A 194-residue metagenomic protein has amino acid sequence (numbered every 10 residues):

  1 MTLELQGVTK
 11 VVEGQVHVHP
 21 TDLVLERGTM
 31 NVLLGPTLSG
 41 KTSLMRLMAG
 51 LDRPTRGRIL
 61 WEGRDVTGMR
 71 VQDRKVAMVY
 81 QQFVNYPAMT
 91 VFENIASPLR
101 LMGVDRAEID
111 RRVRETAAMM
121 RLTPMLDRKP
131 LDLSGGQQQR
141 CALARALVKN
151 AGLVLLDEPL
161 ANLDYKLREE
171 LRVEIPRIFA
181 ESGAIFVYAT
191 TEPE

Functional and structural regions predicted by a protein language model:
A49: Helix-to-loop junction immediately C-terminal to a conserved catalytic motif
G57-R64: Conserved ABC transporter NBD signature motif
D65, R100, A107-M125, P176-R177 (+1 more regions): Conserved ABC ATPase "signature" region
M89-S97: Short coil-to-helix segment of the ABC ATPase nucleotide-binding domain corresponding to the Q-loop/switch region
K129-L133, Q137: Conserved ABC ATPase signature
V148-G152: A short, proline-enriched helix->beta-strand linker immediately N-terminal to the Walker B motif in ABC-type P-loop
V154-E158: Catalytic Walker B motif of ABC-type/P-loop ATPase nucleotide-binding domains
